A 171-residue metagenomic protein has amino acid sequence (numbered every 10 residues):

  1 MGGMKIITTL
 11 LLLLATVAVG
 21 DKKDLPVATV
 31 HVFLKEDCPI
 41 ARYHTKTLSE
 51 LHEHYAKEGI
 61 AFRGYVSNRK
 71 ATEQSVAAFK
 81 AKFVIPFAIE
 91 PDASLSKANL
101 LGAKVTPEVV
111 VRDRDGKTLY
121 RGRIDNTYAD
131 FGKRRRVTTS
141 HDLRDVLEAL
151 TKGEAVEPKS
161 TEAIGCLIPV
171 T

Functional and structural regions predicted by a protein language model:
G3-L11: Sec-dependent signal peptide recognition, specifically the positively charged N-region followed immediately by
L11-G20: Hydrophobic h-region of N-terminal signal peptides that target proteins for export in Gram-negative bacteria
L25-P39, F62, L147: Short active-site neighborhood of thiol/selenol oxidoreductases, capturing the structured segment around
T29-V32, A61-V66, A88-P91, V111 (+1 more regions): Structural recognition of the beta-strand scaffold that forms the well-ordered cores of secreted hydrolase catalytic
K35-K46, R69-K70, V109, C166-P169: Short, thiol/selenol-centered motifs that function as redox-active sites or metal-ligating centers
R42-K82, P91-L100: Structural microenvironment flanking redox-active thiols in thiol-disulfide oxidoreductases
K80-L119: Short, internal strand/loop/helix patches that form the active-site neighborhood or redox-interaction surface
R114, T118-T171: Thiol-/selenol-based redox modules, centered on thioredoxin-like and closely related oxidoreductase domains
